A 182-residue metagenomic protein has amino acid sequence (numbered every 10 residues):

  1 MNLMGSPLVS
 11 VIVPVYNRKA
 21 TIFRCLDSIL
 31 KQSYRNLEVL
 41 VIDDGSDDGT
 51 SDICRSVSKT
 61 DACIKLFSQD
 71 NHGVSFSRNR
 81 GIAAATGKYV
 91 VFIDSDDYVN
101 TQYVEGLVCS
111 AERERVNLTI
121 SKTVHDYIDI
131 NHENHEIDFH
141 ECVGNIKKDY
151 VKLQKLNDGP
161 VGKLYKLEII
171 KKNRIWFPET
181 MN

Functional and structural regions predicted by a protein language model:
M1-K31: N-proximal low-complexity "stem/linker" segments adjacent to membrane-targeting elements
A20-F23, D48-S56, Y98, Q102: Acidic helix N-cap motif at the loop->helix transition within catalytic regions of sugar-transfer enzymes
S28, R35, D43-I53, N71: A conserved acidic beta->alpha catalytic loop
L37-G45, K65-D70, D94-S95: Short beta-strand/loop segment that forms part of the nucleotide-sugar
Q69-A85: Glycine-rich, basic loop-to-helix element that forms the pyrophosphate-binding segment of sugar-nucleotide handling
V90: Short aromatic/hydrophobic "clamp" motif used to bind/position activated sugar donors
Q102-N134: Conserved donor NDP-sugar-binding/catalytic core segment of glycosyltransferases
K148-N182: Conserved nucleotide-sugar donor-binding catalytic segment
